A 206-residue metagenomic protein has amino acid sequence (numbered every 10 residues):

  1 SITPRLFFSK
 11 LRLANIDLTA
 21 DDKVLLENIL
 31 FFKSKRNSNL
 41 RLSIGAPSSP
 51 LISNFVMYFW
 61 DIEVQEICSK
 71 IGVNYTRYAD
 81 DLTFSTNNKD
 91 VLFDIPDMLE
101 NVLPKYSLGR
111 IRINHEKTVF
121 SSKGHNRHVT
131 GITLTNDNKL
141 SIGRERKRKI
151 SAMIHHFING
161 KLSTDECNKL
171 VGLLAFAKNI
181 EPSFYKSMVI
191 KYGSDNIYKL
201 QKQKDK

Functional and structural regions predicted by a protein language model:
S1-T3: Short helix/loop capping segments that flank catalytic or ligand/cofactor-binding pockets
R5-D21, E27-A46, L51, F55-K70 (+1 more regions): Right-hand nucleic-acid polymerase module
N74-Y78: Short beta-strand
F84-N88: Short beta-strand-to-loop capping motifs
